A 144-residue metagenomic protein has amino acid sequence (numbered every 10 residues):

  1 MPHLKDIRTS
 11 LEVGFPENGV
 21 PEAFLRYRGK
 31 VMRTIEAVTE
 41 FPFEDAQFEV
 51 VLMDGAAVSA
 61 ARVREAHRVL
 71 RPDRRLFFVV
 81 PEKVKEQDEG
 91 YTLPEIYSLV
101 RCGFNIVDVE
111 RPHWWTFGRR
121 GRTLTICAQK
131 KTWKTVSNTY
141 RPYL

Functional and structural regions predicted by a protein language model:
L4-E22: Conserved class I S-adenosyl-L-methionine
P16-E17, P81-E86, P112-W114: Short "lid" loop at the C-terminus of a central beta-strand within the Rossmann-like core of SAM-dependent
V38-V51: A short acidic, Gly/Pro-enriched loop at the edge of an enzyme's catalytic core that lines a small-molecule cofactor
E49-A61: A short SAM/SAH-binding and catalytic strip from SAM-dependent methyltransferases
A60-R75: A short glycine-rich, Lys/Arg-flanked "PGG" loop and its adjoining helix->strand segment in the class I
D73-K83: Conserved beta-strand signature within the Rossmann-like core of class I S-adenosyl-L-methionine
Q87-G103, V107-P112, L124: Short alpha-helix
H113-L144: Core SAM-dependent methyltransferase catalytic element
